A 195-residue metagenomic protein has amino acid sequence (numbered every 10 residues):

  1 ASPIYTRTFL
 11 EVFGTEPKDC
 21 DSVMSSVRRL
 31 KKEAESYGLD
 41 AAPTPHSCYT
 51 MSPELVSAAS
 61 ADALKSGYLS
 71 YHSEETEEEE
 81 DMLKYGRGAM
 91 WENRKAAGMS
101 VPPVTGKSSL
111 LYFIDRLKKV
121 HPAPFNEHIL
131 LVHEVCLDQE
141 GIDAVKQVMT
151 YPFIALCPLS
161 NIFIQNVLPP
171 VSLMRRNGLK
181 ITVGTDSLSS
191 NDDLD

Functional and structural regions predicted by a protein language model:
A1-L64: Active-site loop-helix segments enriched in His/Asp/Glu that coordinate and activate a nucleophilic water at divalent
S2-T6, D62-Y68, F125-E127, A144-A155 (+1 more regions): Glycine-enriched alpha-helix->loop->beta-strand junction motifs that scaffold or abut catalytic
T6-L10, A41-P45, L69-Y71, I129-H133 (+2 more regions): Hydrophobic faces of well-ordered beta-strands that scaffold small-molecule active sites in alpha/beta enzyme cores
R7-F13, E77-E127, V148: Active-site gating loops and adjacent loop-to-helix segments of metal-dependent hydrolytic enzymes
F9-T15, H46-C48, H72-E78, E134-L137 (+2 more regions): Active-site beta-loop-alpha junctions enriched in small/polar residues
M90, K119, V167-D195: His/Asp/Glu-enriched, well-ordered alpha-helical/loop segment that forms or immediately abuts the divalent-metal
F163-Q165: Helical hairpin unit composed of two closely spaced alpha helices linked by a short loop
